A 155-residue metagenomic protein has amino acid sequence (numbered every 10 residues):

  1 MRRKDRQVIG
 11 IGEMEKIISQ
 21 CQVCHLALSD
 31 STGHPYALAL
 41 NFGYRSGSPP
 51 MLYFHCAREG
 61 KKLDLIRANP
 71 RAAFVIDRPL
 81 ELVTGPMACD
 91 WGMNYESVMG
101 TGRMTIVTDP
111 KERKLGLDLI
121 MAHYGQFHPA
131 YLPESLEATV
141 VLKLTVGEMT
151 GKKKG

Functional and structural regions predicted by a protein language model:
M1-Q20: Extreme N-terminal tail/first-helix region
R2-D5, P79-G155: Charged, gly/pro-rich active-site loop segments
S19, E59, R67-A72, L119-Q126: Short, intrinsically disordered, mixed-charge
C21-R58: Short beta-strand segments
H25, Y53, A73, T101 (+1 more regions): Beta-strand secondary-structure signal
L28-D30, C56, I76-R78, V146-E148: Short, structured patches in soluble enzyme cores that scaffold and shape functional sites
G43-E81: A short mixed-secondary-structure module that forms the rim of ligand-binding clefts
